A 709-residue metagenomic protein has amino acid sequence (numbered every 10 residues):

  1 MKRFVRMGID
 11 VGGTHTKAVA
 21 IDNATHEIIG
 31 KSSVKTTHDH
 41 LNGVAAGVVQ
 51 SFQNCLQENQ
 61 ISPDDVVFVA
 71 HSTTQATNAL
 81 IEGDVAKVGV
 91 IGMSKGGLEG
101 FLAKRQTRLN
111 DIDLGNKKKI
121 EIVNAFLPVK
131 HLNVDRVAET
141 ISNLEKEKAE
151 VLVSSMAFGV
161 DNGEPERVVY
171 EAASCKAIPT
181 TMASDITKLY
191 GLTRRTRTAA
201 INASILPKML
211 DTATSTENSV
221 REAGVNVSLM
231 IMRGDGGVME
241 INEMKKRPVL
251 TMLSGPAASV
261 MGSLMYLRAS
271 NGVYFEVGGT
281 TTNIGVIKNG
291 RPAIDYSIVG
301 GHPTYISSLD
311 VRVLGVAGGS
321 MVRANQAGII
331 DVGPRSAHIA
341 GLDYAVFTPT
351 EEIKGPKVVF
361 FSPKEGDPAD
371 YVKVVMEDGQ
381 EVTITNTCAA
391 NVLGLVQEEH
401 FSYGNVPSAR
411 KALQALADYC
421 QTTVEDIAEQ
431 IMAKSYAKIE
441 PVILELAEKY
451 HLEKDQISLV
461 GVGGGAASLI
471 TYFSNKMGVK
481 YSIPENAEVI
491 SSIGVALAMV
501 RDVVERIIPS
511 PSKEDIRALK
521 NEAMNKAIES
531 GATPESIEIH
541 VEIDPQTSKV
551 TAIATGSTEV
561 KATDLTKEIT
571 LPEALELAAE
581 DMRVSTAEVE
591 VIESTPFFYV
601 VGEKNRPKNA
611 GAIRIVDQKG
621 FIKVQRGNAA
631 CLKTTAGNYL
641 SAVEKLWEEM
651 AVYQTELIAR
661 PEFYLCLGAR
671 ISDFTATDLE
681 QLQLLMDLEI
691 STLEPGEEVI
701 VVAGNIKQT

Functional and structural regions predicted by a protein language model:
M1-T709: N-terminally biased helix-coil "hinge/interface" segments that flank
